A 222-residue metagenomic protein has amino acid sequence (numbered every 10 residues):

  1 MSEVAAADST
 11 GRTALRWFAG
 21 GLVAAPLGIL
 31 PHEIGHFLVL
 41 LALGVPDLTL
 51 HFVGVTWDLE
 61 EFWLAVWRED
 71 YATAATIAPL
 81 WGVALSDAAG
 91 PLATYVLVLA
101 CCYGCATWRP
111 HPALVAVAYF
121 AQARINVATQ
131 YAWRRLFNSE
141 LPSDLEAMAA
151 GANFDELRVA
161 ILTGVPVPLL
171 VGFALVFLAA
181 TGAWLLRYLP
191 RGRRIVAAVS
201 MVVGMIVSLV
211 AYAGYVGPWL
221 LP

Functional and structural regions predicted by a protein language model:
M1-G11: Short, Lys/Arg-rich, polar N-terminal cytosolic tail immediately upstream of the first transmembrane signal-anchor
A14-F18, G104, L175, A179-A183 (+2 more regions): Alpha-helical hydrophobic membrane-insertion segments
F18-V23, V83, D87: Hydrophobic alpha-helical segments, chiefly the membrane-spanning helices and signal/signal-anchor peptides
G20-P79: Small-residue-rich helix-interface/hinge motifs
F37, L41-T49, C102, A106 (+3 more regions): Transmembrane helix-loop junctions in multipass membrane proteins, especially transporters and channels
L64-L186, S208: Metalloprotease/metallohydrolase-associated module, dominated by Zn2+-dependent proteases
H111-V115, P190-V203: Membrane-interfacial entry segments at the cytosolic side of transmembrane helices
V210-P222: Juxtamembrane boundary at the C-terminal end of a transmembrane helix
